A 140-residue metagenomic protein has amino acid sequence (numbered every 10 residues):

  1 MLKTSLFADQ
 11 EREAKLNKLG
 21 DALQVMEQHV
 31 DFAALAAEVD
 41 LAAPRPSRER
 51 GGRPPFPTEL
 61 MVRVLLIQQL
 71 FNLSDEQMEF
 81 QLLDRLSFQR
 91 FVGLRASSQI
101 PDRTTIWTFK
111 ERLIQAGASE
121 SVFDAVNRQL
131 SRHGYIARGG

Functional and structural regions predicted by a protein language model:
M1-L41: Charged, often Cys/His-bearing segments associated with DNA-binding zinc-finger transcription factors
K15, D31, G52-E59, S98-D102: Secondary-structure capping and boundary motifs in well-ordered enzyme cores
D40-R53: Short, Lys/Arg-enriched N-terminal segment that forms or immediately precedes the first helix of a structured domain
L60-N72: Alpha-helical support elements that line or immediately flank enzyme active sites and cofactor-binding pockets
M78-Q89: DNA-recognition alpha helix
L94-G140: Active-site- or DNA-interface-adjacent structural scaffold in DNA-acting proteins
